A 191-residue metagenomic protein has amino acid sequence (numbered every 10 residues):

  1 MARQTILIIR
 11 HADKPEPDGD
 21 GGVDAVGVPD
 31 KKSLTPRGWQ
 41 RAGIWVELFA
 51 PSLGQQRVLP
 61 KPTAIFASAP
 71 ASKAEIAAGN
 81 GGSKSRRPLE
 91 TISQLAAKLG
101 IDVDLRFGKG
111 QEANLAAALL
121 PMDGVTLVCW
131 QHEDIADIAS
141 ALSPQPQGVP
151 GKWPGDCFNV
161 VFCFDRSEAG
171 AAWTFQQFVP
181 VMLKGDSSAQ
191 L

Functional and structural regions predicted by a protein language model:
A2-D123, D134-L191: Active-site-proximal alpha-helix that buttresses catalytic centers in soluble enzyme cores
T126: Mobile, glycine-rich extracellular loop/lid and propeptide segments that shape or gate substrate/ligand access
C129-Q131: Short beta-strand segments
